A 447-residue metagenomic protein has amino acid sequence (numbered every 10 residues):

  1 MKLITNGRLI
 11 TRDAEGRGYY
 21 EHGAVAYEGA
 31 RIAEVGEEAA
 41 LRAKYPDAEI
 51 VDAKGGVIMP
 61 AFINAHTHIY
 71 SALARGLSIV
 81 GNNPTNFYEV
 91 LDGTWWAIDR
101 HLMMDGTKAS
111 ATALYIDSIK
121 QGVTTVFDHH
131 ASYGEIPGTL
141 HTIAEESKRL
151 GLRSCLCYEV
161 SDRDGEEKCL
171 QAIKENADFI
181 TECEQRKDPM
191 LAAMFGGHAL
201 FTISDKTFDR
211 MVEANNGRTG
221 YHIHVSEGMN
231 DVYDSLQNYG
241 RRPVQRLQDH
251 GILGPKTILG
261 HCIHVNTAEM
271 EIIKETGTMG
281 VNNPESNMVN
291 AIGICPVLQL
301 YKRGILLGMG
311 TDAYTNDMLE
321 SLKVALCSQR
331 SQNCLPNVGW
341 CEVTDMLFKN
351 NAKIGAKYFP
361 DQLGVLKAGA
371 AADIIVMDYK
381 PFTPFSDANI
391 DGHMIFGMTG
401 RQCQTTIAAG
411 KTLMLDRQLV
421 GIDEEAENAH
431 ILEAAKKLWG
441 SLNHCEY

Functional and structural regions predicted by a protein language model:
M1-K44, G56-V57, E446: N-terminal metal-binding scaffold of metallo-dependent hydrolase/deaminase domains
K2-L9, R42-E89, D105, T112 (+1 more regions): Replace "His-x-His-based motif
D13, A371-N428: C-terminal cap of metal-dependent C-N hydrolases
A26, L77-H129, G134-L152, K174-R186 (+2 more regions): Alpha-helical scaffold segments that flank or form the walls of functional sites
L73-T107, D164-G165, M229-K256, T276-M279 (+1 more regions): Active-site gating loops and adjacent loop-to-helix segments of metal-dependent hydrolytic enzymes
H130-I263: Metal-coordinating catalytic core of metallo-dependent amide/deamination hydrolases
G151, N215-G220, I252-P255, I272-V281 (+2 more regions): Glycine-enriched alpha-helix->loop->beta-strand junction motifs that scaffold or abut catalytic
D249-K256, V297-P381, I395-T399: His/Asp/Glu-enriched, well-ordered alpha-helical/loop segment that forms or immediately abuts the divalent-metal
